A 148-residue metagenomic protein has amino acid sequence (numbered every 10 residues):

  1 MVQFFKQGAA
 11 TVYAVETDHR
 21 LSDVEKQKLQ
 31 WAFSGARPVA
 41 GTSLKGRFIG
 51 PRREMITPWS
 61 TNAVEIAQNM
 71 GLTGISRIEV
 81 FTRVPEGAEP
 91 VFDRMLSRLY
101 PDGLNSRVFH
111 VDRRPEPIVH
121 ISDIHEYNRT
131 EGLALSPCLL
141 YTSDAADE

Functional and structural regions predicted by a protein language model:
M1-S143: Core nucleic-acid recognition elements
D144-E148: A short, hydrophobic C-terminal helix/tail in secreted or cell-surface proteins
